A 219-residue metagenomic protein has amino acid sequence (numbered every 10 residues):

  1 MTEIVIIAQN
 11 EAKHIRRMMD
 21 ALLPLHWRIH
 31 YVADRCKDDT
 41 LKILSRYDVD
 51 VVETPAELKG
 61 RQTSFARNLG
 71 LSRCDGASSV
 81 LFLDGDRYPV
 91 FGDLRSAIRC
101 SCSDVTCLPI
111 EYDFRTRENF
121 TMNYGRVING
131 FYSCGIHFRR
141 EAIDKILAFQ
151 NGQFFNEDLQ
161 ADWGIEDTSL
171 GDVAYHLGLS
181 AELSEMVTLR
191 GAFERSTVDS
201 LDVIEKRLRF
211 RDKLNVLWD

Functional and structural regions predicted by a protein language model:
E11-P24: Short, well-formed alpha-helical segments that are part of the catalytic scaffolds of diverse glycosyltransferases
A33-K42, R87: A conserved acidic beta->alpha catalytic loop
E57-C74: Glycine-rich, basic loop-to-helix element that forms the pyrophosphate-binding segment of sugar-nucleotide handling
A77-Y88: Short beta-strand-to-loop acidic/aromatic patch adjacent to the donor-nucleotide binding site
T106-T121: Short beta-strand-to-loop element that shapes/binds the nucleotide-sugar donor at the catalytic cleft/hinge
T121-R140: A recurrent flexible, glycine/aromatic-enriched loop bordering the glycosyltransferase active site that acts as
F155, A161-S169: Acidic donor-binding loop at a coil-to-helix junction in glycosyltransferase catalytic cores that engages
L183-D202: Active-site donor/metal-binding and catalytic loop motifs of nucleotide-sugar-dependent glycosylation enzymes
